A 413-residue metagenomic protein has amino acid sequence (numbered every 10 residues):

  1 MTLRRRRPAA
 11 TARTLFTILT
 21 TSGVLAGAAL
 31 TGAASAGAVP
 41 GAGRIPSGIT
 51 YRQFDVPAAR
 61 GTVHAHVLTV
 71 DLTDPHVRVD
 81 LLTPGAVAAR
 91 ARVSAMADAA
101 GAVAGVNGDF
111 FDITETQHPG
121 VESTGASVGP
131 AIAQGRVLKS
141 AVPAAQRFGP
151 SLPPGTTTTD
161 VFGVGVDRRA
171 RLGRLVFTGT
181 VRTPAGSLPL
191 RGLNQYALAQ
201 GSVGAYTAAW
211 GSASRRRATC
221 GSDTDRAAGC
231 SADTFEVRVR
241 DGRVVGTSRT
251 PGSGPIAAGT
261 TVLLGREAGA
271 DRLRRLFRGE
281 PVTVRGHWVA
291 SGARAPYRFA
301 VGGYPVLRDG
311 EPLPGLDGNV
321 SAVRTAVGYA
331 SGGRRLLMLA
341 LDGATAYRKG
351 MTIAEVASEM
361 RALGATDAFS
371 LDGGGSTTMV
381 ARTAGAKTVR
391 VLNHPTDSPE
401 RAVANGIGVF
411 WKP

Functional and structural regions predicted by a protein language model:
T2-P8, F16-T17, G32-P413: Gly/Ser/Thr/Pro-rich low-complexity, intrinsically disordered segments
T17-T31: Bacterial N-terminal signal peptides
